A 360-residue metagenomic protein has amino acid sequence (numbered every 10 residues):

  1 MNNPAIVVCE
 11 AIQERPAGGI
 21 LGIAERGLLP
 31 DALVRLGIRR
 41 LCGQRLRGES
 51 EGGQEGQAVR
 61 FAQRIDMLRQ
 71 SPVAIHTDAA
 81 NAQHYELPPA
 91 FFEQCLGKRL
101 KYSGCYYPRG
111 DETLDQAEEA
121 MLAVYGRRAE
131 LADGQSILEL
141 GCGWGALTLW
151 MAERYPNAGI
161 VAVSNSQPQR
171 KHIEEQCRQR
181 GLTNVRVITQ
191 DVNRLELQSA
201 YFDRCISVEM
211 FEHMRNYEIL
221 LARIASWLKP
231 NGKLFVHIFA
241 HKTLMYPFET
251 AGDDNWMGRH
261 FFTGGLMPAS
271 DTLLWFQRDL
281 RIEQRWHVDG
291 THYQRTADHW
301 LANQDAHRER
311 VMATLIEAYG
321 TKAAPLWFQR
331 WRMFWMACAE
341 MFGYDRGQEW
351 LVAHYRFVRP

Functional and structural regions predicted by a protein language model:
M1-A80: N-terminal accessory segments
Q44-R128, A132: Conserved Class I S-adenosyl-L-methionine-dependent methyltransferase catalytic core
G134-G143: Conserved class I S-adenosyl-L-methionine
W144-P156: Conserved SAM-binding loop of SAM-dependent methyltransferases across substrates and taxa, primarily the Class I
R180-R194: Conserved SAM-binding strand-loop segment of SAM-dependent methyltransferases
R194-C205: A short acidic, Gly/Pro-enriched loop at the edge of an enzyme's catalytic core that lines a small-molecule cofactor
E218-K233: A short glycine-rich, Lys/Arg-flanked "PGG" loop and its adjoining helix->strand segment in the class I
A240, Y246-V352, V358-P360: Substrate-binding/catalytic lobe of Class I Rossmann-like enzymes that use SAM or dcSAM, i.e., the mid-to-C-terminal
